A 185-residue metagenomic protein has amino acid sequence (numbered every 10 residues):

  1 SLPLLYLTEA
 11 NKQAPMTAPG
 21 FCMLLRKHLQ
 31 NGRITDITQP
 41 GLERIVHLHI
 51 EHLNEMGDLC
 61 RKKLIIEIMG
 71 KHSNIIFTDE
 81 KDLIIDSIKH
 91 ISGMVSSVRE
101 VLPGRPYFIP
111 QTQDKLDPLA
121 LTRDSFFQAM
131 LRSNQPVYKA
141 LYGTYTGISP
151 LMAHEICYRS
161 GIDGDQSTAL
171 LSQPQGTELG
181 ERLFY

Functional and structural regions predicted by a protein language model:
S1-Y185: Phosphate/anion-contacting hairpin/loop surfaces
